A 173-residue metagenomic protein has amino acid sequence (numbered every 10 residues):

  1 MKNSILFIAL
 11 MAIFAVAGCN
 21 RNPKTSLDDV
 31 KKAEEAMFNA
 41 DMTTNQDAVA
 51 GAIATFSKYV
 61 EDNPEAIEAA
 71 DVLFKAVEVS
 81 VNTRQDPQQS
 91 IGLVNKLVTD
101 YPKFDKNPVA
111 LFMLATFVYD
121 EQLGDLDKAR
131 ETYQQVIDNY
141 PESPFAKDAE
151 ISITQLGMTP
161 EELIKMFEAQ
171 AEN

Functional and structural regions predicted by a protein language model:
A15-G18: C-terminal motif of bacterial Sec signal peptides marking the signal peptidase cleavage site
N20-S26: Bacterial lipoprotein signal-peptidase II cleavage site
D28, E35-D71, K75: Post-signal-peptide N-terminal segment of Sec-exported extracytoplasmic proteins
E34-D41, E78-V81, T116-D120, T154 (+1 more regions): Specific register positions within alpha-helical solenoid repeats of the TPR/Sel1-like families, i.e., one
Y59-A69, V98-N107, L123, I137-I151: Short solvent-exposed coil/turn linkers within tandem alpha-helical repeat scaffolds
R130-E131, Q135-N139, P144-N173: Terminal, low-structured helical/coil segments at or just beyond the last alpha-helical repeat
